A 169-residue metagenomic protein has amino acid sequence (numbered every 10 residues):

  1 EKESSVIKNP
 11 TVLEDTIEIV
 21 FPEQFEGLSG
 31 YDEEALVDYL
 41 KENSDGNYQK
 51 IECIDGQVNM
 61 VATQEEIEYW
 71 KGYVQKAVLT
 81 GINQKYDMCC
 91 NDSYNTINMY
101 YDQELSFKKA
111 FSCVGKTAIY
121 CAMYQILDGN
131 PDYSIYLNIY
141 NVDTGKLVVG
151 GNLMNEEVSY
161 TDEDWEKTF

Functional and structural regions predicted by a protein language model:
K2-Y94: N-proximal, solvent-exposed amphipathic alpha-helical segments enriched in charged/polar residues
P22-Q24, A122-L127, V142-D143: Short, flexible beta-strand-to-coil junctions
L28, A62, F107-G115: Extracytoplasmic/periplasmic, Sec-exported soluble proteins
N43-S44, N130-D132: Short solvent-exposed loop/turn micro-motifs enriched in small/polar/acidic residues
M60-F107, P131-F169: Polar/charged, Gly/Pro-rich intrinsically disordered segments
K109-D128: Short, non-transmembrane amphipathic alpha-helical segments
